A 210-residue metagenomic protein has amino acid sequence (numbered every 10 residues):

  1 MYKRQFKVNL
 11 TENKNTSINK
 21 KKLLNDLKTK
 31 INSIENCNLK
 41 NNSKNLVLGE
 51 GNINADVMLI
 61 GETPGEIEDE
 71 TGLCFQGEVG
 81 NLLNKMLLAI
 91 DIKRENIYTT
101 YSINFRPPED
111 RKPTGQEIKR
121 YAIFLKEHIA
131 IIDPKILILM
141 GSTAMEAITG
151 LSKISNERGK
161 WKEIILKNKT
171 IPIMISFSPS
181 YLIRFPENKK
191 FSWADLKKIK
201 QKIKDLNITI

Functional and structural regions predicted by a protein language model:
R4-I210: A polyanion-binding, active-site-adjacent surface
